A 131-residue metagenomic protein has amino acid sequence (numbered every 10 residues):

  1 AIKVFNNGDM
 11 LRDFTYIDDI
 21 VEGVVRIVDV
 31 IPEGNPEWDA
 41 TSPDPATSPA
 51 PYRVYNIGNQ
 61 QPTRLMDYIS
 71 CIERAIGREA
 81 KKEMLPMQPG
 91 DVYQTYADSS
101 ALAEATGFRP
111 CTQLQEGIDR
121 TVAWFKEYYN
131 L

Functional and structural regions predicted by a protein language model:
A1-L131: C-terminal substrate-binding subdomain of Rossmann-fold SDR/epimerase-dehydratase oxidoreductases
